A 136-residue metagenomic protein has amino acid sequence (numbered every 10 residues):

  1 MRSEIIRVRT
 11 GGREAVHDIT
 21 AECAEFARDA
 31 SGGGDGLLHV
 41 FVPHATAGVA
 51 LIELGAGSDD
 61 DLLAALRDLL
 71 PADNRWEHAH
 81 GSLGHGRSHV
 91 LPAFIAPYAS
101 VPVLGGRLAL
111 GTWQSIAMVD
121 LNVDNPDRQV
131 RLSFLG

Functional and structural regions predicted by a protein language model:
M1-G136: Active-site histidine-anchored catalytic micro-motif
